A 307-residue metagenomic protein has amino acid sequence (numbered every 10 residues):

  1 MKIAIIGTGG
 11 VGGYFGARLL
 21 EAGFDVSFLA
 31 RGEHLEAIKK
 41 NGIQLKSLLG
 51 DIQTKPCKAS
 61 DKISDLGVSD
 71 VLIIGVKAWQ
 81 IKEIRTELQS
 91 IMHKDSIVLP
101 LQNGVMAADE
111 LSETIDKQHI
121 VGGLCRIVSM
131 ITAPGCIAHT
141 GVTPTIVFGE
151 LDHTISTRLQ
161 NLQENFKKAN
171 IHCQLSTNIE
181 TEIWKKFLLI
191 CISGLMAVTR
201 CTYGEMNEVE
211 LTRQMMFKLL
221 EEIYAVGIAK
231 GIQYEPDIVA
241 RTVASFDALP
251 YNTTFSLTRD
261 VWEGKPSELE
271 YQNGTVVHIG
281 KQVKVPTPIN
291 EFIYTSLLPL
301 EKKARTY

Functional and structural regions predicted by a protein language model:
M1-D51: NAD(P)+-binding Rossmann beta1-loop-alpha1 motif at the extreme N-terminus of oxidoreductases
A17, E21, T86-S90, E113 (+2 more regions): Short, well-ordered alpha-helices that flank and scaffold nucleotide-derived cofactor binding pockets
E33, W79-Q80, V105-M106, T154 (+1 more regions): Short alpha-helical
A37, S90-I91, T114-H119, P134-K186 (+1 more regions): Internal alpha-helical scaffold of NAD(P)-dependent oxidoreductase catalytic cores
I52-C136: Rossmann-like NAD(P)(H) cofactor-binding subdomain of soluble oxidoreductases
E164, F217-Y307: NAD(P)-dependent Rossmann-like dehydrogenase/reductase catalytic/cofactor-binding core
